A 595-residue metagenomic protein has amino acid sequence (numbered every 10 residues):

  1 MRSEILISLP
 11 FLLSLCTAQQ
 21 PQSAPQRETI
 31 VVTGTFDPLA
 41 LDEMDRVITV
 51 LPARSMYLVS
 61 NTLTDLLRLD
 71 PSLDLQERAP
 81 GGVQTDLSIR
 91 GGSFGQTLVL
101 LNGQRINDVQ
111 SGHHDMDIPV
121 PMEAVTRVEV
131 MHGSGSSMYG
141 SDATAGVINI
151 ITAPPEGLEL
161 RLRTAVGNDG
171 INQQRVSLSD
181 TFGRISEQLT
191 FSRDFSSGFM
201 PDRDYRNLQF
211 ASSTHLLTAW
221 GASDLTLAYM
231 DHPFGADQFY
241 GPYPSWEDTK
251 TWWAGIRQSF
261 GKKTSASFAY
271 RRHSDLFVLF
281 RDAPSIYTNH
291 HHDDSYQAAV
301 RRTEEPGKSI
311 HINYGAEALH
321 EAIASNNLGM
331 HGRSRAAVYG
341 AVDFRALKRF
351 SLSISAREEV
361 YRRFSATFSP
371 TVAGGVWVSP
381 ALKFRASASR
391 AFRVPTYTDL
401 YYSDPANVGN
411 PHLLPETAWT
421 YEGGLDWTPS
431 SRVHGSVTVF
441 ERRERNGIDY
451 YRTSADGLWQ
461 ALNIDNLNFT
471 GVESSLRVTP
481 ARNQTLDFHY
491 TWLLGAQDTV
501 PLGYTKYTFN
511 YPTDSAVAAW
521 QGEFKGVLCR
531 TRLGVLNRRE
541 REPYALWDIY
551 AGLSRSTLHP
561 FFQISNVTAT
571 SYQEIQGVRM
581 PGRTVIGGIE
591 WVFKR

Functional and structural regions predicted by a protein language model:
E28-Y57, N61, D86, F94: N-terminal periplasmic "start-of-domain" segments of outer-membrane beta-barrel proteins
T64, R68-Q104: Extracytoplasmic beta-strand/coil segments of soluble accessory domains associated with Gram-negative outer-membrane
R105-H132, I151-A153: Short acidic/polar hinge/loop motifs at secondary-structure boundaries that mediate gating or recognition
S134-G135, V147, T152-D180, T190-F191 (+1 more regions): Short strand-turn segments of transmembrane beta-barrel domains in outer membranes, especially the first one or two
S179-F182, H215-T218, A386, L486 (+1 more regions): Conserved C-terminal beta-signal and adjacent last beta-strands/turns of outer-membrane beta-barrel proteins
S196-N207, G221-S295, N407: Flexible loop and strand-edge segments within Gram-negative outer membrane beta-barrel domains
Y240-K262, H291-D293, W377, K383 (+4 more regions): Outer-membrane beta-barrel signature, preferentially recognizing the C-terminal barrel domain of Gram-negative
N313, R345-R349, F440-R443, N463-N537 (+1 more regions): Gram-negative outer-membrane beta-barrel transporters
